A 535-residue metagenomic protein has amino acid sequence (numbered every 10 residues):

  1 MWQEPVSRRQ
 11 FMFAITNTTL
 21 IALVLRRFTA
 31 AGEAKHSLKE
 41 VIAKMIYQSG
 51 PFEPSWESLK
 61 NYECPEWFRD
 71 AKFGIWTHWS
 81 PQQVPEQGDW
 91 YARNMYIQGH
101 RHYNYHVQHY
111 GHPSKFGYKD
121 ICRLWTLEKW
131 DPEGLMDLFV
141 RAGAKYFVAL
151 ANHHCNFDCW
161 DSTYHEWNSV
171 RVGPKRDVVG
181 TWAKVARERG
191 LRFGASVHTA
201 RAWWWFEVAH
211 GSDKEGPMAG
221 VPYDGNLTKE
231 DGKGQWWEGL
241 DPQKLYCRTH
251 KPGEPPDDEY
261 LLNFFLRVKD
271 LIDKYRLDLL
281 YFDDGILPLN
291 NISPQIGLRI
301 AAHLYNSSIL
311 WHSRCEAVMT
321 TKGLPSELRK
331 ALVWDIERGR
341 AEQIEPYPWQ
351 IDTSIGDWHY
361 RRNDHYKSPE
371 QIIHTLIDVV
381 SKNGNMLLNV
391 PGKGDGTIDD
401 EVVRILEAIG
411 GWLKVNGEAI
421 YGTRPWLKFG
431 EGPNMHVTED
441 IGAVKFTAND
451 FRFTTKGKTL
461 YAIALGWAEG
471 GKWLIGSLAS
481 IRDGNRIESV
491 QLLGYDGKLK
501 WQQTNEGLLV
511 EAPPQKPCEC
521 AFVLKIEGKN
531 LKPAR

Functional and structural regions predicted by a protein language model:
W2, F13-T16, G32-R535: Mature catalytic domains of secreted/periplasmic carbohydrate-active enzymes
Q3-E4, I21: Coiled-coil-like amphipathic alpha-helices with heptad-repeat character
Q10-G32: N-terminal export signals
